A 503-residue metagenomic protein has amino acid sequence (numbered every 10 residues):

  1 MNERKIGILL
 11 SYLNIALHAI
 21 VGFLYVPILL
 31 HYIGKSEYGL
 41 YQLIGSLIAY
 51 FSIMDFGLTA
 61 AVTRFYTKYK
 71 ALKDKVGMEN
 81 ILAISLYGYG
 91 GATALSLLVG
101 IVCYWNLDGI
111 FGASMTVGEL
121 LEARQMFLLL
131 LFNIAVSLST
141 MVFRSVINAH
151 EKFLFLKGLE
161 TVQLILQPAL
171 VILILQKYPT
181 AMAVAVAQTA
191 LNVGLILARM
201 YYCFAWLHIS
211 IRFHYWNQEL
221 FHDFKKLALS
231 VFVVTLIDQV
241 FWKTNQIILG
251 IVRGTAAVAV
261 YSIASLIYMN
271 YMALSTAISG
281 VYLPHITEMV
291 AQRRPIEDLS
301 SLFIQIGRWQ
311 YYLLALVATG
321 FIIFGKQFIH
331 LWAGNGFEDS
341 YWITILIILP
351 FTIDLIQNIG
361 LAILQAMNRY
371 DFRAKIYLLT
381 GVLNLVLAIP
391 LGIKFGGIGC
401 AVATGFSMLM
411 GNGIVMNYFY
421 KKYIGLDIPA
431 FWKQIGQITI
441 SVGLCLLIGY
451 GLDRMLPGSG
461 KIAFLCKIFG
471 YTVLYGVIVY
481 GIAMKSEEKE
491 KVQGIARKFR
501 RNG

Functional and structural regions predicted by a protein language model:
M1-R4, L121, A181-M182, R199-W242 (+5 more regions): Interhelical loop/hinge segments that connect adjacent transmembrane helices in multipass membrane
E3-K68, S96-C103, N133, Q167-P168 (+3 more regions): Signature of the first transmembrane helix
R4-K5, I134-E160, I172, P179-M182 (+1 more regions): Membrane-interface junctions at transmembrane-helix termini in multi-pass inner-membrane proteins
I6-G22, A187-R199, C203, Q218-E288 (+6 more regions): Transmembrane helical elements of multi-pass membrane transporters/channels
I28-Y32, S36-E37, L154, I165-L197 (+4 more regions): Membrane-interface helix-loop junctions in multi-pass transport and translocation proteins
K35, Y104-L129, F321-T352, I424: Interfacial segments at transmembrane-helix termini and the short loops linking adjacent helices
F56-L72, A149, L207-H208, A264 (+3 more regions): Helix-loop junctions and terminal segments of transmembrane helices in multi-pass membrane transport/translocation
L426-D427, G449-G503: Membrane-proximal transmembrane or re-entrant/amphipathic helices at the cytosolic face
